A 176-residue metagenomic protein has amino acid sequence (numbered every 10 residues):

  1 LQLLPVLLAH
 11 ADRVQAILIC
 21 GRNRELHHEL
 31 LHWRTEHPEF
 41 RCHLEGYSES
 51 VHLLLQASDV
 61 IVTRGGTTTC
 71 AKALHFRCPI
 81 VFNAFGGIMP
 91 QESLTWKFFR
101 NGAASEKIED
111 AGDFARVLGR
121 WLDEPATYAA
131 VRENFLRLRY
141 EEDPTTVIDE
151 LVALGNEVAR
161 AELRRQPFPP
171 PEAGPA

Functional and structural regions predicted by a protein language model:
L1-A57: Donor-nucleotide binding loops and adjacent catalytic segments primarily of GT-B fold Leloir glycosyltransferases
I17, E45, V60-V62, V81 (+1 more regions): Hydrophobic/aromatic beta-strand patches that form the interior of the parallel beta-sheet core in alpha/beta enzyme
R22, F85-G87, D110-G112: Short, ordered loop/turn segments at secondary-structure junctions
V51-E92: A donor-sugar binding/catalytic signature common to diverse glycosyltransferases and related nucleotide-sugar
F76, L94-A104: Acidic, glycine-centered active-site loop in nucleotide-sugar glycosyltransferases
R100-T127: C-terminal "capping" alpha-helix adjacent to the active site of nucleotide-linked donor transferases in cell-envelope
P125-A176: C-terminal amphipathic helix plus adjacent low-complexity, charged tail appended to glycosyltransferase catalytic
